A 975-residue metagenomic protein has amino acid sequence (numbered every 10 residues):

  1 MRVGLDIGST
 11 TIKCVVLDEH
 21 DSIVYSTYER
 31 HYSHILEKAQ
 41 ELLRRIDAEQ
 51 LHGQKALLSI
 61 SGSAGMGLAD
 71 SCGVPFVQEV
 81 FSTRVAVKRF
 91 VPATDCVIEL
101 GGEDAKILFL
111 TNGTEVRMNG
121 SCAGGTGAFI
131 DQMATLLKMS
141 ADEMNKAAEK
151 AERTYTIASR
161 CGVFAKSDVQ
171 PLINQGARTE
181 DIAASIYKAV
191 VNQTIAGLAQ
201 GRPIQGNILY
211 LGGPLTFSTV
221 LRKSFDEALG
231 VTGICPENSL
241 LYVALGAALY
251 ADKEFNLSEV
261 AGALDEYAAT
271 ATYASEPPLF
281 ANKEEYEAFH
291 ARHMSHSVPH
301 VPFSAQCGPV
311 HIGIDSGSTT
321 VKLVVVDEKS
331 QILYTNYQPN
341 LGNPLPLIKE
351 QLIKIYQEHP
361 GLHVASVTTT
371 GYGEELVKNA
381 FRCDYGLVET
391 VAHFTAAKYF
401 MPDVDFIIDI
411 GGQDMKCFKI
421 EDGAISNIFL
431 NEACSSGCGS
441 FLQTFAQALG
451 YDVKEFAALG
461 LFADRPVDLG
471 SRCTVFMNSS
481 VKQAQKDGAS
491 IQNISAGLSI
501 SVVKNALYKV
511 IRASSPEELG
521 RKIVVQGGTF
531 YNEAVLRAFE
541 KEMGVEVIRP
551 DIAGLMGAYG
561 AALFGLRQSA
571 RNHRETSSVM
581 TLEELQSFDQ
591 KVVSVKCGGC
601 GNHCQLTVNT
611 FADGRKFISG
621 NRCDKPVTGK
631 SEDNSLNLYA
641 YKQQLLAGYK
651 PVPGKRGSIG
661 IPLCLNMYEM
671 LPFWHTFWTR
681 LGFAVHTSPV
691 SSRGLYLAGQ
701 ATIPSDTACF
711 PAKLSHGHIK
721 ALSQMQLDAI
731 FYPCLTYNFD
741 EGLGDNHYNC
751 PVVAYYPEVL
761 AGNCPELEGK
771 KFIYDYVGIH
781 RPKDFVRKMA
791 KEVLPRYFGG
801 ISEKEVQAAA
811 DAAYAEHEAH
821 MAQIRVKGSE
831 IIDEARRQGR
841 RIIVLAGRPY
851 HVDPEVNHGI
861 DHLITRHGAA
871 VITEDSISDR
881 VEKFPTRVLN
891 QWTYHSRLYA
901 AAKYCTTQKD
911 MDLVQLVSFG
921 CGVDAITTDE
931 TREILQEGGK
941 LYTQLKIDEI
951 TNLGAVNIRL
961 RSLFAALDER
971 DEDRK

Functional and structural regions predicted by a protein language model:
M1-H20, T94-T111, P302-K329, L333 (+3 more regions): Gly/Thr-rich phosphate-binding beta-strand-loop-beta motif of the actin/hexokinase/Hsp70
G4-R45, E115-V116, G120, I314-K354 (+2 more regions): Short glycine-rich, Thr/Ser-proximal phosphate-binding strand/loop in the N-terminal lobe of ATP-dependent enzymes
H34-I35, N112-R153, L240-V243, L249-K253 (+9 more regions): Glycine-rich phosphate-binding loop plus the immediately following alpha-helix
A64, A199-A228, S239-V243, T370-G373 (+5 more regions): Glycine-rich phosphate-binding loops at beta-strand->alpha-helix junctions
F76-V80, D226-L245, D384-V391, E540-Y559 (+3 more regions): Conserved phosphate-binding/catalytic loops in two-lobed NTP-binding clefts
N119, A123-I130, C434-L442, L449 (+2 more regions): An N-terminal assembly and electron-transfer interface module characteristic of large anaerobic redox and radical
G127-Q132, E237-A271, T395, G439-T444 (+2 more regions): Glycine-rich phosphate-binding/hydrolytic loop that grips phosphoryl groups
I182-G206, A247, A291-H300, G497-G520 (+1 more regions): Phosphate/ATP-binding catalytic cores across multiple sugar-kinase/actin-like superfamilies, primarily ASKHA
